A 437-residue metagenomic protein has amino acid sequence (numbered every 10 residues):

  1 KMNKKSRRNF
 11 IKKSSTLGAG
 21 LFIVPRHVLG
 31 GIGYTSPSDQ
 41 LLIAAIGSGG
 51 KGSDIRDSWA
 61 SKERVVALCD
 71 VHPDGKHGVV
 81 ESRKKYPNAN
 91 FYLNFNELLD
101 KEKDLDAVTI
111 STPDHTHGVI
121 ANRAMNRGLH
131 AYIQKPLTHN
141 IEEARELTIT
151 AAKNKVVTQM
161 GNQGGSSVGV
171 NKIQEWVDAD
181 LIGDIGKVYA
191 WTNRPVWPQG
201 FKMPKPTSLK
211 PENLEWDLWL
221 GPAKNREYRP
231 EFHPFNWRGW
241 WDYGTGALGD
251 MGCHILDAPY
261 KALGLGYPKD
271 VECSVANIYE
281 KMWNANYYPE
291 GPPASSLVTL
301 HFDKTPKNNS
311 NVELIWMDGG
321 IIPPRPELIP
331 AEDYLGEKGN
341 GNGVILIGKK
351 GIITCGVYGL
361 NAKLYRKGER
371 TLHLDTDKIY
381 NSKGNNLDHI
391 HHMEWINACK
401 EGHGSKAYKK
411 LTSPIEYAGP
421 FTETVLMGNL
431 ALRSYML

Functional and structural regions predicted by a protein language model:
M2-H130, R145-V157, G404: N-terminal glycine-/serine-/threonine-rich beta1-alpha1-beta2 phosphate-ribose binding loop of Rossmann-like
I11, R56, R83, N96-L99 (+10 more regions): Non-transmembrane alpha-helical segments in soluble domains of secreted/periplasmic/extracellular proteins
L42-I46, V66-D70, F91, T109-I110 (+10 more regions): Structural recognition of the beta-strand scaffold that forms the well-ordered cores of secreted hydrolase catalytic
K51-I55, K76-G78, W197-Q199, E227-R229 (+2 more regions): Short, solvent-exposed loop/turn elements at domain surfaces
Y92, S111-T116, L137-H139, A144 (+4 more regions): Short, solvent-exposed turn/loop segments enriched in Gly/Ser/Thr/Pro and often Arg
H130, T138-N213, L218: A contiguous active-site-proximal alpha/beta segment in oxidoreductase catalytic domains
Q134, G161, T245-L248: The substrate-binding groove and active-site-proximal loops of carbohydrate-active enzymes, especially glycoside
T207, E212-H403, K409-P414, P420-L437: Glycine-rich, aromatic-lined ligand/substrate-binding cores of catalytic and carbohydrate-binding domains
